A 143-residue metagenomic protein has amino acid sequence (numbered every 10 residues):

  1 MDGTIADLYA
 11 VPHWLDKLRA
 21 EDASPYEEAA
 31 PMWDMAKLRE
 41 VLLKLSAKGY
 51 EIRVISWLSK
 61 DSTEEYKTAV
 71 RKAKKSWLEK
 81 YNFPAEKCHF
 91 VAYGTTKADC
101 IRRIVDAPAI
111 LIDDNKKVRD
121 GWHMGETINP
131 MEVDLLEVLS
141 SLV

Functional and structural regions predicted by a protein language model:
M1-G3, D114-N115: Generic detector of well-ordered alpha-helical packing
D2-Y81, A85-H89: Alpha-helical substrate-recognition element adjacent to the catalytic core
A6-Y9, D61-E65, K97-C100, V118-G121 (+1 more regions): Short catalytic/ligand-binding loop motif for oxyanion handling, primarily in non-cytosolic enzymes, centered on
L42-S46, R102, H123: Surface-exposed amphipathic alpha-helices with a cationic face
G49-E51, D106-A109: Short coil/turn segments at beta-strand junctions that form active-site/ligand-binding loops
I55, V91-Y93, P130: Conserved beta-strand termini and adjacent loop/short-helix elements that scaffold enzyme active sites in alpha/beta
P84-P108: Donor nucleotide-activated moiety binding/catalytic core segment of transferases that use nucleotide-activated donors
A107-V143: Acidic, Mg2+-coordinating phosphoryl-transfer loop and its flanking beta/alpha structural elements, shared across
